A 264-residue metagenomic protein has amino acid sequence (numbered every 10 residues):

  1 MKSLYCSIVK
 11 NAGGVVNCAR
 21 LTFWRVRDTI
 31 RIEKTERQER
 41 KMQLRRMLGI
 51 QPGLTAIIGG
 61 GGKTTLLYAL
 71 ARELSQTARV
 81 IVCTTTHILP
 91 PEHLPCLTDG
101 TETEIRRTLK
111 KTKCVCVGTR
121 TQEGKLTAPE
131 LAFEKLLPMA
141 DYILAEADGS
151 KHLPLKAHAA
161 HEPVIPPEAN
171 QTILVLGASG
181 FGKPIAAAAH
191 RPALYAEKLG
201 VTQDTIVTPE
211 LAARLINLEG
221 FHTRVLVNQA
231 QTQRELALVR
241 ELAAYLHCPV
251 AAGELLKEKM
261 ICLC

Functional and structural regions predicted by a protein language model:
Y5-V9, V16-R20, D28-R31: Short, positively charged and aromatic/hydrophobic N-terminal segments
Q43-L74: Walker A (P-loop) phosphate-binding motif
G53-I57, T112-E123, A147, K198-G200: Short, basic, glycine/proline-bearing loop/turn elements
I57, V80-T84, C116-T119, I143-A147 (+3 more regions): General beta-strand structural signal in soluble alpha/beta enzymes
A71-R120: N-terminal phosphate/diphosphate-binding loop that engages ATP/GTP or pyrophosphate donors across diverse enzyme folds
G124-E134, M139, D148-H247, L263-C264: Conserved catalytic-core segment of NTP-binding enzymes
